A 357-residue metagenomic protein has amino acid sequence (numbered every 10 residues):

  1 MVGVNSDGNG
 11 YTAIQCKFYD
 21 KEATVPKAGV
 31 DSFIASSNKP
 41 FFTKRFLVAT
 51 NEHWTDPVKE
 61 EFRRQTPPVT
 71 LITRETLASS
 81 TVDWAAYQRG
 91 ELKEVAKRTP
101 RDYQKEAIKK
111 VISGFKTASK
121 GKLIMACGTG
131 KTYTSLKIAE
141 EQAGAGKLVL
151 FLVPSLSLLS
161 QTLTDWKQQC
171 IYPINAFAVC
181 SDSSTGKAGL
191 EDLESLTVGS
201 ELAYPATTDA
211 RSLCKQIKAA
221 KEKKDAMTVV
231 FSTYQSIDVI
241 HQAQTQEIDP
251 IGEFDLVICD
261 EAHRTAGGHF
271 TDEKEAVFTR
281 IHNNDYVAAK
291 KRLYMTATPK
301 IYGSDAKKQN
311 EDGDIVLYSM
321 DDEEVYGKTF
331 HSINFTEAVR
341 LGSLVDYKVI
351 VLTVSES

Functional and structural regions predicted by a protein language model:
M1-P40: Catalytic centers of nucleases
R89-I124: Conserved pre-motif I regulatory segment
T117-I138: Walker A/P-loop
I124-G128, E261-T265, N283-E311, G342: Conserved helicase ATPase motor motifs in RecA-like P-loop NTPase domains
K147-I171, N175-G189, Y234-S236: Conserved Walker A/P-loop ATP-binding site and its immediately adjacent core in helicase/helicase-like ATPase domains
L213-E253: Conserved helix/coil segment N-terminal to the catalytic DExD/H
Q235-S236, I248-Y294: SF2 helicase catalytic motif II
S304-S357: Interdomain helical connector at the RecA1-RecA2 junction of SF1/SF2 helicase-like NTPases
